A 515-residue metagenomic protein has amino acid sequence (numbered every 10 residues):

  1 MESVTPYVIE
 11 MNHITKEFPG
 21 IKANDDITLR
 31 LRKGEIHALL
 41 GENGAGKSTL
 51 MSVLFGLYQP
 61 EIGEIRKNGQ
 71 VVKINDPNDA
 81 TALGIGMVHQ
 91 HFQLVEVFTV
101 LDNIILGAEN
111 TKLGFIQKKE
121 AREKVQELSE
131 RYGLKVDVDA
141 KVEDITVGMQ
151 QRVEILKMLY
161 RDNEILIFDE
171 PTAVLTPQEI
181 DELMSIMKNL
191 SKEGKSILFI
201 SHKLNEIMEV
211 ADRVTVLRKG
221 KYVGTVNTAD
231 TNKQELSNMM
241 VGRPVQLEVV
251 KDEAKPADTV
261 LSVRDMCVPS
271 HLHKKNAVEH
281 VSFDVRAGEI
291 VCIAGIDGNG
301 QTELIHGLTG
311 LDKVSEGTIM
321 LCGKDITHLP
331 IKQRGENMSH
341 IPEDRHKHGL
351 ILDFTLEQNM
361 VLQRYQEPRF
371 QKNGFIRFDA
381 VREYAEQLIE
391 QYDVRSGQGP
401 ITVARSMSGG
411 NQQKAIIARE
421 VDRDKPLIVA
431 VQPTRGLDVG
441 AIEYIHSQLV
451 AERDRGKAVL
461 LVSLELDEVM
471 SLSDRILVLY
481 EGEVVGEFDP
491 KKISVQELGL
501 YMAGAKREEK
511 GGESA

Functional and structural regions predicted by a protein language model:
E2-A515: Glycine-rich phosphate-binding loops of nucleotide-dependent enzymes
